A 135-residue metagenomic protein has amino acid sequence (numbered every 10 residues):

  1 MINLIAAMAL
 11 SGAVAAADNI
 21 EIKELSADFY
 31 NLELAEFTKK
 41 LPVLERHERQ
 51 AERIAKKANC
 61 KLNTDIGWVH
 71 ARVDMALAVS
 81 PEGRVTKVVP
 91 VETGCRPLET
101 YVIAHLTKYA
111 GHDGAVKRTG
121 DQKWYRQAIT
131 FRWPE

Functional and structural regions predicted by a protein language model:
M1-A7: Sec-dependent signal peptide recognition, specifically the positively charged N-region followed immediately by
A13-E135: Charge-biased low-complexity segments
